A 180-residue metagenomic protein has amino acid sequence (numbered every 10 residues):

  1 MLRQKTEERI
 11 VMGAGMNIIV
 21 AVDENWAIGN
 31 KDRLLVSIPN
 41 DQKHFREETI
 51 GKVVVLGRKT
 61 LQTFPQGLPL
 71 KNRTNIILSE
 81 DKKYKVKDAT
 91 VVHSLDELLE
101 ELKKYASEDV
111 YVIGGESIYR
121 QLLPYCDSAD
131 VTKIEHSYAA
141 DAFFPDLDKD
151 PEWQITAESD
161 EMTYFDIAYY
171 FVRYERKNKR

Functional and structural regions predicted by a protein language model:
M1-M12: N-terminal amphipathic/basic-hydrophobic helices that include classical n-h-c signal peptides and signal-anchor
V11-R180: Enzymes that bind and transform nitrogen-containing heteroaromatic metabolites
